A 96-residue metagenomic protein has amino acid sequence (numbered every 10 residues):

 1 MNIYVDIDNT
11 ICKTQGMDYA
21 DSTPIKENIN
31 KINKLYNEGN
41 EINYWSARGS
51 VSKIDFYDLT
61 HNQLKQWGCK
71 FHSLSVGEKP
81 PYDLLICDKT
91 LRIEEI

Functional and structural regions predicted by a protein language model:
M1-I96: Catalytic phosphate/metal-binding cores of nucleic-acid and nucleotide-processing enzymes, i.e., regions that mediate
